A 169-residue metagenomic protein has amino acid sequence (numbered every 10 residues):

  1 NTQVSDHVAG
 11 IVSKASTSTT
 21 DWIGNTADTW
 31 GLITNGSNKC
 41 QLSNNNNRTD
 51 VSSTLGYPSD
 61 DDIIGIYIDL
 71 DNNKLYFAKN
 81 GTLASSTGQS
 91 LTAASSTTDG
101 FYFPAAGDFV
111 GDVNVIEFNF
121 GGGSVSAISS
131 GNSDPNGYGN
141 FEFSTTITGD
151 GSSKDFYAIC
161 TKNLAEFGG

Functional and structural regions predicted by a protein language model:
N1-G169: PRY/SPRY (B30.2) beta-sandwich protein-interaction domains and their adjacent Ser/Pro/Gly-rich low-complexity linkers
